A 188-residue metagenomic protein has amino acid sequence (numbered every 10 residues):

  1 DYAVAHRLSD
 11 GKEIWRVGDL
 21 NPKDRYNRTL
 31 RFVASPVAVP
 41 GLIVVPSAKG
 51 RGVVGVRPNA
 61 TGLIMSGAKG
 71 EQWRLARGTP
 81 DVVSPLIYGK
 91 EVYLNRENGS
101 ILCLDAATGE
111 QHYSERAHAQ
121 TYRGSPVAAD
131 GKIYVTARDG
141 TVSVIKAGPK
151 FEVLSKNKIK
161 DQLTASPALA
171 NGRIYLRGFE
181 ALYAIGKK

Functional and structural regions predicted by a protein language model:
D1-K188: Noncatalytic, solvent-exposed loop/strand surfaces of beta-propeller-type extracellular/periplasmic domains
